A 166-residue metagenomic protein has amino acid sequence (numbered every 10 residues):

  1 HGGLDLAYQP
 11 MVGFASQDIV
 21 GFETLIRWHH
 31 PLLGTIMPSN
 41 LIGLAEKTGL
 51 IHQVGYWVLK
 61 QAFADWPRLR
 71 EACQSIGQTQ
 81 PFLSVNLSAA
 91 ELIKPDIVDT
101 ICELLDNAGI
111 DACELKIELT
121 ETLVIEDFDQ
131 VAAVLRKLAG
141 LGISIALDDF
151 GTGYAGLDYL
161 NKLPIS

Functional and structural regions predicted by a protein language model:
H1-D5, A15, A45-G49, E91 (+2 more regions): C-di-GMP signaling machinery
H1-G2, K47-T48, A72, V134 (+2 more regions): Structured helix-beta-strand junction loops
H1-L44, A72-C73, P81, N86 (+2 more regions): Active-site core of bacterial EAL-family cyclic-dinucleotide phosphodiesterase domains
G13, P31, L44, T48-H52 (+3 more regions): Short strand->helix junction
D18-G21, L25, C102-S166: The catalytic core of metal-dependent phosphodiesterases that act on cyclic dinucleotides
E23-L25, P38-N40, L44-A45, V54 (+4 more regions): Structural preference for long, well-ordered alpha-helical segments in enzyme cores
I36, Q53, P95-D96, E126 (+1 more regions): Residues that form or flank phosphate/diphosphate-binding pockets in enzymes that use nucleotide phosphates
Q53, W57-L87, E103-E114, L141: Helix C-cap/alpha-to-beta connector motif
